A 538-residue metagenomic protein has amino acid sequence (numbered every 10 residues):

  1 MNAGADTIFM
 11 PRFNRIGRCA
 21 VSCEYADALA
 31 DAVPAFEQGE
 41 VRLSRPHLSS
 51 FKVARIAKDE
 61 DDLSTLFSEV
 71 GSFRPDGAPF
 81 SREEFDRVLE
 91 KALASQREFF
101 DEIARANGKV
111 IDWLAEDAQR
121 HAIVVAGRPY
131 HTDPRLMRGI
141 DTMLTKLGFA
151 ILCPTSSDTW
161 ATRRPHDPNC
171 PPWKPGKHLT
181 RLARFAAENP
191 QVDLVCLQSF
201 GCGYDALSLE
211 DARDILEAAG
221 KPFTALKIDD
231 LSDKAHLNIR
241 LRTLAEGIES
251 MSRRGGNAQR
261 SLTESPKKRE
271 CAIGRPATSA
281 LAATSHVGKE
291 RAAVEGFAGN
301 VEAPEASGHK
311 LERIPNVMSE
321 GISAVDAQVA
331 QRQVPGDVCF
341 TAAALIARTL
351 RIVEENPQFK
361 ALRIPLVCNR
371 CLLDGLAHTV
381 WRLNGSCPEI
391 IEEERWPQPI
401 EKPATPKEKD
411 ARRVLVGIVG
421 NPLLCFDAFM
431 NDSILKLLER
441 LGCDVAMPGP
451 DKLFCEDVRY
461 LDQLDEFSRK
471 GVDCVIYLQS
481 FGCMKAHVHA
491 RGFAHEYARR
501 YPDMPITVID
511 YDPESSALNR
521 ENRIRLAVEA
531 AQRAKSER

Functional and structural regions predicted by a protein language model:
M1-R538: An N-terminal assembly and electron-transfer interface module characteristic of large anaerobic redox and radical
